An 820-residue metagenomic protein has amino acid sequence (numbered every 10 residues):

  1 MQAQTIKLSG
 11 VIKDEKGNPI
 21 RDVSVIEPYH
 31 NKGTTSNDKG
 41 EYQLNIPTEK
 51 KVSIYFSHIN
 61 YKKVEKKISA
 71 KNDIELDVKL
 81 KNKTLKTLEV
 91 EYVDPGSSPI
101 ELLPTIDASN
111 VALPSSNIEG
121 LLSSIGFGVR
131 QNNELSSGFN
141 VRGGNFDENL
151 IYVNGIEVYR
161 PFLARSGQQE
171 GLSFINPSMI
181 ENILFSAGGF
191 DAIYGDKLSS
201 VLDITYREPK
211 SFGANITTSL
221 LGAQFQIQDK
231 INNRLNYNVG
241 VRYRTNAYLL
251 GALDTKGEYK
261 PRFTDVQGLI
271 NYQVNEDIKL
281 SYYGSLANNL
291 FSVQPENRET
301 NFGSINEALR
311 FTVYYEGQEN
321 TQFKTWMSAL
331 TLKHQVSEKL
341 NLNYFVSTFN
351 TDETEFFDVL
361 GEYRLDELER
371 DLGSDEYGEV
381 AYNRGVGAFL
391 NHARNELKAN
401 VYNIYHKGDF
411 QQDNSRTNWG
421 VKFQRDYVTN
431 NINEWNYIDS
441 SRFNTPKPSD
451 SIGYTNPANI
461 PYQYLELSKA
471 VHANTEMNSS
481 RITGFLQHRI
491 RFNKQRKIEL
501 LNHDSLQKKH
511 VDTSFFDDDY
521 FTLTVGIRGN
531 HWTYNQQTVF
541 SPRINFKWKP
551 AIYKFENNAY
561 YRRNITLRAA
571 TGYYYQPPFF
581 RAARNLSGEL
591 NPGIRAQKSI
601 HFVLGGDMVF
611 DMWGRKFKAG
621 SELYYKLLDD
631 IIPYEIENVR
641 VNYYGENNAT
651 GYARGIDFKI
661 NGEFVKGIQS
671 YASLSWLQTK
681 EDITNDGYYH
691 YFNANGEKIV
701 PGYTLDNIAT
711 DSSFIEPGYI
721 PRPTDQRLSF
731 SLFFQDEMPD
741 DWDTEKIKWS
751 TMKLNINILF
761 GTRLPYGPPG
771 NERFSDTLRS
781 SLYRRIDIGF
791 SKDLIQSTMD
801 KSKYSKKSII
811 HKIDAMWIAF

Functional and structural regions predicted by a protein language model:
K13-E15, S24-P28, S57-Y61, K71-A112 (+2 more regions): Short, acidic, small-residue-rich periplasmic hinge/interaction motif at the N-terminus of Gram-negative outer-membrane
N60, P95-N149, G155-F190, V201 (+1 more regions): Periplasmic N-terminal accessory/gating domains of Gram-negative outer-membrane beta-barrel systems
N215, L221-Y243, K256-P295, E319-T348: Transmembrane beta-barrel wall of Gram-negative outer-membrane proteins
Q228, I600-F602, I715-F820: Conserved C-terminal beta-signal and adjacent last beta-strands/turns of outer-membrane beta-barrel proteins
Q273-N288, Q318-N535, L623: Face-selective signature of the C-terminal outer-membrane beta-barrel domain
N343-S347, R595-R654, K659-E663, S675: Membrane-embedded beta-barrel scaffold of Gram-negative outer-membrane proteins
A399-V401, K422-Q424, H472-K626, D725 (+2 more regions): Structural signature of Gram-negative outer-membrane beta-barrels, strongest in the C-terminal barrel of TonB-dependent
F492-K494, Y625-L627, N647-L764: Gram-negative outer-membrane beta-barrel transporters
